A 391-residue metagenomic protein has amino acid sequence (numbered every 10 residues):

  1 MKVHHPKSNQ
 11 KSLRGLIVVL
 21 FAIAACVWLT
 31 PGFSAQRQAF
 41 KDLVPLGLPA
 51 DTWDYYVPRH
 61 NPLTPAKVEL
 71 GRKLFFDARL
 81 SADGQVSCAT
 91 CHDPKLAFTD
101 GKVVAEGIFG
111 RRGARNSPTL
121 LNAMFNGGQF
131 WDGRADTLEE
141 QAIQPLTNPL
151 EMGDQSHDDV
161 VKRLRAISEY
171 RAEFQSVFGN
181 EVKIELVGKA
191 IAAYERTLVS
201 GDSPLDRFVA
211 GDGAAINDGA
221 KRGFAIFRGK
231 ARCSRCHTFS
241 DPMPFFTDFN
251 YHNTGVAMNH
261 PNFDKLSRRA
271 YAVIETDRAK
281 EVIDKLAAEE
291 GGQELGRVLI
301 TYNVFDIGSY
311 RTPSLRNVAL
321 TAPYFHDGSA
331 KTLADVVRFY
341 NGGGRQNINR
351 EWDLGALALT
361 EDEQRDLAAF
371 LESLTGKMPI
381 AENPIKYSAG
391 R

Functional and structural regions predicted by a protein language model:
K2-V68, L74, N126, Q144 (+6 more regions): Post-cleavage N-terminal segment of exported redox proteins
Q36-Q144, D206-A330, D335-R338, R345-N347 (+1 more regions): Short glycine/threonine-rich turn/loop motifs
S329, G344-D362, D366: C-terminal soluble interaction/assembly domains
